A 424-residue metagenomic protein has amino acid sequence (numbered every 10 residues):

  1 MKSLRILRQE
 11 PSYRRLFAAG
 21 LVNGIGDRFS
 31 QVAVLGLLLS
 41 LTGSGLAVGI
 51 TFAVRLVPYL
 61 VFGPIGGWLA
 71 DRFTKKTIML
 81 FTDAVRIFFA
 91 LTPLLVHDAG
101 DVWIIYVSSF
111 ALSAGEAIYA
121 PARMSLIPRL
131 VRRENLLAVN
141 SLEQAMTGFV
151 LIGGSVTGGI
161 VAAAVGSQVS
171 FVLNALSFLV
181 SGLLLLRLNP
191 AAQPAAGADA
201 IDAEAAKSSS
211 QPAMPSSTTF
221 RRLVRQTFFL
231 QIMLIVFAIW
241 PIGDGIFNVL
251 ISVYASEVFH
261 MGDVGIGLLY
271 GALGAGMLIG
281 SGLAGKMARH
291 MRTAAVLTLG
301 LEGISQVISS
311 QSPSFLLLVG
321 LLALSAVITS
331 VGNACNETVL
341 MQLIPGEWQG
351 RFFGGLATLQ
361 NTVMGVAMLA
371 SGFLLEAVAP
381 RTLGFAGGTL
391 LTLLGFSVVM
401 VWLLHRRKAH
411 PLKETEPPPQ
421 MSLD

Functional and structural regions predicted by a protein language model:
M1-Y13, P190-L234: Juxtamembrane intracellular "pre-TM" segments in multi-pass secondary transporters
K2-V57, Q226-L273: Helix-loop boundary and gating motifs at the non-cytosolic
R14-Q31, V54-W68, T74-F89, I104-A163 (+4 more regions): Substrate-agnostic recognition of the 12-TM MFS/MFS-like secondary transporter fold
L35-T42, P93-H97, G153-L173, E257-V258 (+1 more regions): Transmembrane alpha-helix termini and helix-breaking/packing motifs in multi-pass membrane transporters
T42, T74, V96-G100, H260 (+1 more regions): Helix-breaking motifs and short loop linkers at transmembrane-helix boundaries and internal kinks in secondary membrane
R55, V85-P93, L112, S177-S181 (+2 more regions): MFS 12-TM fold signature
L60-I65, I78, T92, F228 (+3 more regions): C-terminal transmembrane bundle of multi-pass solute transporters/carriers
S125, R129, F171-A203, M400-K413: Helix-loop junctions on the cytosolic side of multi-pass membrane transporters, especially the intracellular loop
